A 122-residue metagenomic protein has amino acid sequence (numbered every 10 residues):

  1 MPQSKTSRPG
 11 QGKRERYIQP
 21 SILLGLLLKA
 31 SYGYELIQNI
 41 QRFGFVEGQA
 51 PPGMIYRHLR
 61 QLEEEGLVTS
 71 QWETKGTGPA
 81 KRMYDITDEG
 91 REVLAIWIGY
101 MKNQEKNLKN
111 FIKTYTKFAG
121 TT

Functional and structural regions predicted by a protein language model:
M1-S21, W97, Q104: Intrinsically disordered, low-complexity serine/threonine- and proline-rich regulatory segments
P2, E92-T122: Amphipathic alpha-helical dimerization/coiled-coil segments that flank or bridge DNA-binding/regulatory modules
G10-M54: N-terminal helix-turn-helix DNA-binding core of bacterial DNA-binding proteins
L23-L26, L59-L62, L94: Generic leucine side-chain signal with a strong bias for well-ordered alpha-helical environments
G33-L36, L62, M101: Alpha-helical transition-metal enzyme core signature, strongest for iron centers
G44-A80: Canonical helix-turn-helix DNA-binding module
G76, A80-I98: Basic, amphipathic "hinge/linker" alpha-helix immediately C-terminal to the N-terminal HTH DNA-binding motif
